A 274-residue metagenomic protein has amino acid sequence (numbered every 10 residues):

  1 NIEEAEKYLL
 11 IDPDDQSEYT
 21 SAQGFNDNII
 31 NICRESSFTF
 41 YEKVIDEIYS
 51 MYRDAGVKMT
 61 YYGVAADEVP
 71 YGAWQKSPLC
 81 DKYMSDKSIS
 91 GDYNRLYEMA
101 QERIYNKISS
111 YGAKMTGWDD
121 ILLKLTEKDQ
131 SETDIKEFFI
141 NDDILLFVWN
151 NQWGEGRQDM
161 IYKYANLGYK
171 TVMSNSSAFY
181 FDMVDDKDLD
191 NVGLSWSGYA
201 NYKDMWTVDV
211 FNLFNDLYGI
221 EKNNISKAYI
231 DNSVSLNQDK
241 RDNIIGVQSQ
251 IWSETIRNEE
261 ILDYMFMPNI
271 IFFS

Functional and structural regions predicted by a protein language model:
N1-T116: Substrate-binding cleft of carbohydrate-active enzyme catalytic domains
E102, K124-T126: A compositional/structural signature marking long, glycine- and acidic/polar-rich segments with frequent tryptophans
M115-D120, E127-S274: Flexible, acidic glycine-rich loops studded with aromatic residues
